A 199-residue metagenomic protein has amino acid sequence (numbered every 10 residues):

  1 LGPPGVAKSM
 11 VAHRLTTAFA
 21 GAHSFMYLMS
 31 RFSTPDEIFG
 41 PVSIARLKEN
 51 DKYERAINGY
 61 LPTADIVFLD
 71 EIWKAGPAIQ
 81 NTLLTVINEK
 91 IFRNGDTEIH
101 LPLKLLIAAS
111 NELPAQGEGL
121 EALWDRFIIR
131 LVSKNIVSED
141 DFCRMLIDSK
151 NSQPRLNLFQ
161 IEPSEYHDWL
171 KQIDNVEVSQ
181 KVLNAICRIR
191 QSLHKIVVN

Functional and structural regions predicted by a protein language model:
L1-R31: Walker A/P-loop
P4, Y27-S30, I57-G59, T97-E98 (+1 more regions): Replace "in large, NTP-powered and nucleic-acid-processing enzymes" with "in large, NTP-powered factors and other
F19, V42, I87: Active-site catalytic pocket residues across diverse enzymes, especially alpha/beta-hydrolases
M26-L28, E37, A108: Conserved beta-strand scaffold in the Rossmann-like NAD(H)/NADP(H)-binding core of dehydrogenases/reductases
R31-P62: Short glycine-rich substrate-engagement loop in P-loop NTPases that contacts/grips substrate
A45-D51, I66-I161, W169-Q172: Canonical AAA+ ATPase core
S149-N199: Basic, amphipathic alpha-helical bundle interface domains used for macromolecular binding and assembly
